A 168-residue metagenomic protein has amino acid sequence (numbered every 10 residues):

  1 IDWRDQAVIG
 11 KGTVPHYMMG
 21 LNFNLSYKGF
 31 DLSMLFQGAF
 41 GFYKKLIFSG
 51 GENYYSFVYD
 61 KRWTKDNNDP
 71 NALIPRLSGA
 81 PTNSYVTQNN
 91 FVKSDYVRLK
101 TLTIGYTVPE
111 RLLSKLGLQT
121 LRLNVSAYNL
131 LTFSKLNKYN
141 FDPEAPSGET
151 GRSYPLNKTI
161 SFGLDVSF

Functional and structural regions predicted by a protein language model:
I1-T13, K135: Conserved small-residue
Y17-M19, K28-F30, D95, G117-L121 (+1 more regions): Outer-envelope beta-barrel architecture signal
G20-N22, T101-G105, S161-G163: Membrane-embedded beta-strand positions in outer-membrane beta-barrel channels/transporters
S26, Q37-A39, S126-L130, S167: Outer-membrane beta-barrel pore domains and translocons
G29-L32, R111-L112: Repeated loop/turn-to-beta-strand initiation elements of outer-membrane beta-barrel proteins
M34, L123-V125, L164: Membrane-embedded beta-strand positions of outer-membrane beta-barrel proteins
A39-R122, A127: Extracytoplasmic gating/loop element in the C-terminal half of outer-membrane beta-barrel translocons and assembly
S84, T132-F168: C-terminal beta-signal and terminal closure region of outer-membrane beta-barrel proteins
